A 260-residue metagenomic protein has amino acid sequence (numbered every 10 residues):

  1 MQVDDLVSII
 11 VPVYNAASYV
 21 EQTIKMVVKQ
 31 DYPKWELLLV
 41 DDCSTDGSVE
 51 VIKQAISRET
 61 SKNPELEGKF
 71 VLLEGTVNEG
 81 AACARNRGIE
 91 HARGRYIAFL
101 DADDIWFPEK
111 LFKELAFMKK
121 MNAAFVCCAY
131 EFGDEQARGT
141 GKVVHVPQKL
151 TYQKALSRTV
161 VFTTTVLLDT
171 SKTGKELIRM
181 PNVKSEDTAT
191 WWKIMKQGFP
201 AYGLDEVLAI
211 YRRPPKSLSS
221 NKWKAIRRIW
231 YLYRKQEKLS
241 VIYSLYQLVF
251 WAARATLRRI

Functional and structural regions predicted by a protein language model:
M1-K29: N-proximal low-complexity "stem/linker" segments adjacent to membrane-targeting elements
D4-V7, V28-L39, G47, G68-V71: Short loop->beta transition adjacent to catalytic acidic/histidine clusters or analogous donor-positioning motifs
S18-E21, D46-A55, I105, E109: Acidic helix N-cap motif at the loop->helix transition within catalytic regions of sugar-transfer enzymes
M26, P33, D41-I52, V77 (+1 more regions): A conserved acidic beta->alpha catalytic loop
E74-A92, K113: Glycine-rich, basic loop-to-helix element that forms the pyrophosphate-binding segment of sugar-nucleotide handling
E90, H145-K224, R228: Conserved nucleotide-sugar donor-binding catalytic segment
I97: Short aromatic/hydrophobic "clamp" motif used to bind/position activated sugar donors
E109-T140: Conserved donor NDP-sugar-binding/catalytic core segment of glycosyltransferases
